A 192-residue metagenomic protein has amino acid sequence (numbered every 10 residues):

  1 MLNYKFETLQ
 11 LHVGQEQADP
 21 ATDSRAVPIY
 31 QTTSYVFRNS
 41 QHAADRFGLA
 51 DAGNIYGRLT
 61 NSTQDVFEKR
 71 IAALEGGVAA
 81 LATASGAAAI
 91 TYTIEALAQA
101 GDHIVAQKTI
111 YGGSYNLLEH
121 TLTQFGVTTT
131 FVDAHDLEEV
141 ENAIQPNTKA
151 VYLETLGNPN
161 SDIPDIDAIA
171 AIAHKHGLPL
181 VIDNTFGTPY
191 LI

Functional and structural regions predicted by a protein language model:
M1-Y30: Short conserved active-site loop signatures built around small residues
L2, E7, A43, A52-I55 (+1 more regions): Glycine-rich, flexible loop/turn motifs
V13, T33, A134: Active-site donor-binding loop signature of nucleotide-sugar glycosyltransferases
A18, A80-I192: Conserved PLP-enzyme active-site core in the AAT-like
I29-F37, Q41: C-terminal substrate-binding/catalytic lobe of Rossmann-fold NAD(P)-dependent oxidoreductases
T33-Y35, T60, G86-A87, K108: Short glycine-rich, polar/acidic loop-and-turn segments at beta strand-coil junctions
Q41-A88, L118-H120: Conserved N-terminal alpha-helix of the aminotransferase class I/II PLP-enzyme fold
